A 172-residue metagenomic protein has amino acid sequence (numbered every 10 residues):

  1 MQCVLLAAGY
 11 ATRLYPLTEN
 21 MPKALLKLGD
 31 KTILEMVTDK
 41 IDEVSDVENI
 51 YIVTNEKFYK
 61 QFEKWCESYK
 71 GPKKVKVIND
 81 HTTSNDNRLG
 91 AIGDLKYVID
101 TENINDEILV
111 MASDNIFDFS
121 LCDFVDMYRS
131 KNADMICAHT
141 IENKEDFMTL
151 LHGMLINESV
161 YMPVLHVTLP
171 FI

Functional and structural regions predicted by a protein language model:
M1-T18, L25: N-proximal low-complexity "stem/linker" segments adjacent to membrane-targeting elements
Q2-L5, R13, K31-V110, I116 (+1 more regions): Conserved N-terminal catalytic core of the sugar/cofactor nucleotidyltransferase
N20-A24, S68-K70, V125-R129: Glycine-rich, phosphate-binding/catalytic loops in enzymes
N20-M36: Short catalytic helix/loop segments, enriched in acidic residues and glycine and frequently bearing histidine
K23-K27, T82-D86, F171: A short acidic, glycine-rich active-site loop that binds or catalyzes chemistry on phosphate/adenosine moieties
G29, N79-H81, H139, L165: Residues at the C-termini of beta-strands that transition into short coil/loop
D118-I172: Conserved core of the sugar-phosphate nucleotidyltransferase
